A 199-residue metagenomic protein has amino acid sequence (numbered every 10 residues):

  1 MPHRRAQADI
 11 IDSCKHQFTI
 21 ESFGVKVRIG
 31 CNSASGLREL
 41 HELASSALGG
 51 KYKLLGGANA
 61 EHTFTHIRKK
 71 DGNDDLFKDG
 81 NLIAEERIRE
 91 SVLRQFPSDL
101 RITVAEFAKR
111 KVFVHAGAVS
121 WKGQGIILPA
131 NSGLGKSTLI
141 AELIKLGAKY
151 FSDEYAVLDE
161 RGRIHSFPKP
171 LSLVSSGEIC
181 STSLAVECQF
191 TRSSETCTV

Functional and structural regions predicted by a protein language model:
M1-R94: Long, basic/Gly/Ser/Thr-rich N-terminal segments that mediate initial subcellular attachment or targeting
P2-E42, G117, W121-N131, K145-V199: Glycine-rich, often acidic-flanked micro-motifs that create phosphate/phosphodiester-binding or positioning elements
E42-S46, S98-I102, K145: Short, intrinsically disordered, mixed-charge
G72-N73, F107-K109, V119: Long amphipathic N-terminal alpha/beta scaffold segment
R89, V114-A118: Voltage-sensing domain
V92-F113: N-terminal pre-Walker A segment at the start of P-loop NTPase domains
K136: Conserved lysine of the Walker
L139-I140: Post-Walker A alpha-helix
